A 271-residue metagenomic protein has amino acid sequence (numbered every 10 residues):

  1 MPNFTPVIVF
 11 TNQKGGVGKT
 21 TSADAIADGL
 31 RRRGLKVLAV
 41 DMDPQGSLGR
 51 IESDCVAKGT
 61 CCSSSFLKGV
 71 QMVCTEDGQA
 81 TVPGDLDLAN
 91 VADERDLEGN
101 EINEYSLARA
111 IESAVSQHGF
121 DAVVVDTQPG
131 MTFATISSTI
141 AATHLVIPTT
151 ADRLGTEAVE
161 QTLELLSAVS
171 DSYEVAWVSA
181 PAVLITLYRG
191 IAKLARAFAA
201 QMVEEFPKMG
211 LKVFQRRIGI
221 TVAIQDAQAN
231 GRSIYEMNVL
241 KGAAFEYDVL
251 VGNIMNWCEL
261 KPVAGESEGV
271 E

Functional and structural regions predicted by a protein language model:
M1-E271: P-loop NTP-binding core
